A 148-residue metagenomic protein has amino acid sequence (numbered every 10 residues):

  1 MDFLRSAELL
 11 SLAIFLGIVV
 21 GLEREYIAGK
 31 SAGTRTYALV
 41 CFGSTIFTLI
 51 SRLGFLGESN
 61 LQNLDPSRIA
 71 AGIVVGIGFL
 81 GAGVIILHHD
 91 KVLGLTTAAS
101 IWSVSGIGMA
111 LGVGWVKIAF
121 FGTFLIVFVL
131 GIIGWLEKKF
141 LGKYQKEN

Functional and structural regions predicted by a protein language model:
M1-D65, V116, W135-E137, K143 (+1 more regions): Alpha-helical transmembrane segments and their membrane-interface boundaries that form or gate the permeation pathway
A13-V20, R68-G83: Hydrophobic, membrane-facing alpha-helical anchors
Y26-V40, Q62-V74, H88-W102: Short, non-helical or kinked segments that cap or interrupt transmembrane helices
R68-I69, V113-L125: Loop-to-transmembrane alpha-helix initiation sites
F79, V104-S105, L130-G131: Hydrophobic transmembrane alpha-helices of multi-pass small-molecule transporters
K91, S105, T123: Amphipathic alpha-helical interface segments
A98-W115: Interfacial segments of multi-pass membrane proteins
L125-W135: Alpha-helical transmembrane segments and their membrane-interface exit regions
